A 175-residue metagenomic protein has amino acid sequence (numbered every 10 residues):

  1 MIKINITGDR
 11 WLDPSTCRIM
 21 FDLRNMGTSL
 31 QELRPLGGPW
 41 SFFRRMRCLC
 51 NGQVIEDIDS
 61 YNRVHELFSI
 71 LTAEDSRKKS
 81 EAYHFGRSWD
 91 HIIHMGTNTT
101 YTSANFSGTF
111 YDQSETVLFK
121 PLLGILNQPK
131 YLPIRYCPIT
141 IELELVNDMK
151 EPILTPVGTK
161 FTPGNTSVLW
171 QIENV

Functional and structural regions predicted by a protein language model:
M1-V175: Short, low-complexity Pro/Thr/Gly
